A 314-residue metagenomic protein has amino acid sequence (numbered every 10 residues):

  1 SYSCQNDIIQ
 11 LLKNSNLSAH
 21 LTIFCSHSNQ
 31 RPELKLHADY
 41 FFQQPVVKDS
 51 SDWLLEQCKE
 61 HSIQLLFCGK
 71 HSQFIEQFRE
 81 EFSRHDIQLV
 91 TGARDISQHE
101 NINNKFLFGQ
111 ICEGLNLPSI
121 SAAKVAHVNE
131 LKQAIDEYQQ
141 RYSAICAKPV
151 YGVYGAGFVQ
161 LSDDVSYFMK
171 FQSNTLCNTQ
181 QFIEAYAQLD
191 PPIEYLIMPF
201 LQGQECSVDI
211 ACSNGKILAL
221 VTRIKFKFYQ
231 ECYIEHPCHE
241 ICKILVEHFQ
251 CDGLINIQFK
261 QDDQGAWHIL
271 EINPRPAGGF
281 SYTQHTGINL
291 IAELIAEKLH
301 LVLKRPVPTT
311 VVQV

Functional and structural regions predicted by a protein language model:
S1-D95: ATP-binding N-terminal substructure of ATP-dependent carboxylate-amine bond-forming enzymes
S1-S26, K59-C68, H85, K124 (+7 more regions): Preference for protein termini
L34-L36, S51-L54, S97-F106, G155-G157 (+1 more regions): Short, charged, surface-exposed secondary-structure boundary motifs
H61, F228, Y233-V314: ATP-dependent carboxylate activation and anion-phosphoryl transfer catalytic cores that bind Mg-ATP to form
S62, D86, N116, Y142-S143 (+1 more regions): Residue-level detector of structured alpha->beta connecting loops
H99-E194, N214: Active-site nucleotide/adenylate-binding loops and adjacent lid/helix of ATP-dependent enzymes
K170-L245, F249-Q250, K260-H268: Phosphate-binding site of ATP-dependent enzymes
